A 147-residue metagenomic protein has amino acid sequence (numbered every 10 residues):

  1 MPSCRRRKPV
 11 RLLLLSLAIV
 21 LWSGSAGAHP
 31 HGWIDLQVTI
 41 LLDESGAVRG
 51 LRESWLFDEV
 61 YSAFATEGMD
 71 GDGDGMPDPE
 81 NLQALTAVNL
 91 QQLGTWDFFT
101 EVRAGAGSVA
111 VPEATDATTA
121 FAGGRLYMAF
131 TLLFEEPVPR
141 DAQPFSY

Functional and structural regions predicted by a protein language model:
M1-K8: N-terminal secretory signal peptides that target proteins for export/translocation
L15-L21: Hydrophobic helical h-region of N-terminal Sec-dependent signal peptides in bacterial secretory/periplasmic proteins
S23-S25: N-terminal signal peptide c-region/cleavage motif recognized by signal peptidases
P30-F57, Y61-A63: Early extracytoplasmic/domain-onset interaction patches
V60-R140: Structured domain cores in non-transmembrane regions
Q143-Y147: Surface-exposed beta-strand/loop patches in extracellular or lumenal glycoproteins
